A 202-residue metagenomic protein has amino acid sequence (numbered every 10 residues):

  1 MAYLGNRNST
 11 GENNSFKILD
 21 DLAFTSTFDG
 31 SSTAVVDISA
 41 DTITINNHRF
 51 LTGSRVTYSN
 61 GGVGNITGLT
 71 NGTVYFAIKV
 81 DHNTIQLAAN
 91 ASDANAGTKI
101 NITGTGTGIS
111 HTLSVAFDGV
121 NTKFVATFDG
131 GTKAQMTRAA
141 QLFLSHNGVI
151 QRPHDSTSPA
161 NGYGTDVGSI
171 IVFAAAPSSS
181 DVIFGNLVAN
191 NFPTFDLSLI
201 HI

Functional and structural regions predicted by a protein language model:
A2-E12, D20-V115, M136-R138, P153-D155 (+1 more regions): Small/polar beta-strand repeat architecture
K123-T127, I170-A174: Exposed aromatic-hydrophobic patches
F128-K133: Short amphipathic, basic-aromatic surface patches that mediate peripheral association with negatively charged
L144-S145: A general beta-strand register signal
D166-G168: Aromatic sugar-binding surface patches on proteins that engage polysaccharides or sugar-phosphate polymers
I200-I202: Conserved small/polar residues in nucleotide/adenosyl-binding loops
